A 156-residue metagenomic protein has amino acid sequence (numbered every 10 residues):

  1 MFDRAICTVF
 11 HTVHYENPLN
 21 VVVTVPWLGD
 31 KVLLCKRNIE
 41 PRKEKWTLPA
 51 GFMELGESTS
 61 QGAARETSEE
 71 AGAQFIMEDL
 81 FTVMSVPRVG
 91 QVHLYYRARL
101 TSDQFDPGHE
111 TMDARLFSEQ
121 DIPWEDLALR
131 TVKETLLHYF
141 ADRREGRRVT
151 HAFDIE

Functional and structural regions predicted by a protein language model:
M1-T24: Acidic, metal-coordinating catalytic segment for phosphate/diphosphate chemistry, firing primarily on the Nudix
D3, D30-K31, D103: Beta-strand-connecting loop/turn residues
D3, N20-V22, R42-E44, A73-I76 (+1 more regions): A generic structural signal for short beta-strands and their flanking turns/coil linkers
T12, D30-K31, A73, Q120: Well-ordered beta-strand scaffold positions
L19, W27, P41, R88-Q91 (+1 more regions): A generic fold-level signal
P26-W27, L34, A98, L116: Conserved hydrophobic "DFG−1" position in protein kinase catalytic cores
W27-E69: Conserved Nudix-box catalytic region and its N-terminal flanking loop in Nudix hydrolases and closely related
M53-H138, D142, R147, I155-E156: Unchanged
